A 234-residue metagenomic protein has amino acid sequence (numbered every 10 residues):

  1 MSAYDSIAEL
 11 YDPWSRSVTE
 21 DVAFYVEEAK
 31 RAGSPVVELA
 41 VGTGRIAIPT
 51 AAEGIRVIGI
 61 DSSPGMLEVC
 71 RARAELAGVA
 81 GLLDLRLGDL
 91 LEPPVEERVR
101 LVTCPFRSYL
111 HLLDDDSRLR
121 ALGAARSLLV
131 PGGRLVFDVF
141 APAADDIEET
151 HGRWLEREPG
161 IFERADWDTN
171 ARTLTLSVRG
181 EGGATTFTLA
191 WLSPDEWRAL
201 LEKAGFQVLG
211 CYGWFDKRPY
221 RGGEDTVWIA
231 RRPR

Functional and structural regions predicted by a protein language model:
M1-S34: Conserved class I S-adenosyl-L-methionine
A40-G44: Class I SAM-dependent methyltransferase "Motif I" SAM/SAH-binding loop
A47-E92: Class I SAM-dependent methyltransferase SAM/SAH-binding core
P94-L101: A short acidic, Gly/Pro-enriched loop at the edge of an enzyme's catalytic core that lines a small-molecule cofactor
T103-P105: A conserved beta-strand element that flanks and buttresses the S-adenosyl-L-methionine
L119-P131: A short glycine-rich, Lys/Arg-flanked "PGG" loop and its adjoining helix->strand segment in the class I
V136-A199: SAM-dependent methyltransferase
P194-R234: C-terminal lobe and adjacent flexible extensions of AdoMet/dcAdoMet transferase-like proteins
